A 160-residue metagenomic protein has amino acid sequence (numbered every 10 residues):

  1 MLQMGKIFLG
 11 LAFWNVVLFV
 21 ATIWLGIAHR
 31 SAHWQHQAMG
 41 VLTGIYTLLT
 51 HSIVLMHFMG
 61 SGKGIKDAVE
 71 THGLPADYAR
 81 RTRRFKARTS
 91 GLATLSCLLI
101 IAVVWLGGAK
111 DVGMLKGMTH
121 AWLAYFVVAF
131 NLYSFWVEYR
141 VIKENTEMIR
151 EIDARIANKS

Functional and structural regions predicted by a protein language model:
M1-G26, S96, D153-K159: Alpha-helical transmembrane segments of integral membrane proteins, especially early/N-terminal helices
L2-G10, Y78-A102: Loop-to-transmembrane boundary segments
L2-G5, G113-N158: Alpha-helical transmembrane segments and their immediate juxtamembrane interface regions
V16-V20, W34-S61, A129-E138: Hydrophobic alpha-helical membrane-embedded segments
L18-L25, L92-K116: Alpha-helical transmembrane segments and their membrane-interface junctions in multi-pass membrane proteins
A28-Q35, A109-A121: Membrane-interfacial helix-loop-helix connectors in multipass membrane proteins
S52-T71, F135-D153: Inner-leaflet juxtamembrane helices
K66-L92, I152-S160: Short membrane-interface loop/juxtamembrane segments of multi-pass integral membrane proteins
